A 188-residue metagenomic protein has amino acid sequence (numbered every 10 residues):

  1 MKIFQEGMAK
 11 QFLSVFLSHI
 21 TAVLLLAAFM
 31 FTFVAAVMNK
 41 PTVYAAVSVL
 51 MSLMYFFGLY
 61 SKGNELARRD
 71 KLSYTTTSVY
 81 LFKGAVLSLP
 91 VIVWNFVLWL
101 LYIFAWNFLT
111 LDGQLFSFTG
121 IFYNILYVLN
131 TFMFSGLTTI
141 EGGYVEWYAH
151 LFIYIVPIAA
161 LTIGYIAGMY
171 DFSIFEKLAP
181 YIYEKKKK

Functional and structural regions predicted by a protein language model:
M1-L66: Transmembrane alpha-helical insertion/packing segments
Q5-I20, T77-W94, Y144-A149: Loop-to-transmembrane boundary segments
A27-N39, L100-L111, T139-I140: Juxtamembrane "helix-exit" motif on the non-cytosolic side of transmembrane helices
F56-L87, L100: Membrane-helix interface/capping segments
G58-K62, E146-K177: Transmembrane alpha-helical segments in integral membrane proteins
K83-F122: Hydrophobic alpha-helical membrane-insertion segments
I121-A160: Hydrophobic alpha-helical transmembrane segments
F172-K188: Short, highly charged, low-complexity non-transmembrane loops/tails of multi-pass membrane proteins
